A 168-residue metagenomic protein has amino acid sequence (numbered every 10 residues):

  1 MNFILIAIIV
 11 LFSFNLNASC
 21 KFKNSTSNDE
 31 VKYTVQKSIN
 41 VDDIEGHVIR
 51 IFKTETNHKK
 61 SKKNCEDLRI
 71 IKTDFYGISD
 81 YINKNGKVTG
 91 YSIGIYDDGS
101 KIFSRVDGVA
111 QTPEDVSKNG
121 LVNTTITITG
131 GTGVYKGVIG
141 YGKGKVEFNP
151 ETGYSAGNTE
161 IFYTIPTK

Functional and structural regions predicted by a protein language model:
M1-I9: Sec-dependent signal peptide recognition, specifically the positively charged N-region followed immediately by
S13-N15: N-terminal signal peptide c-region/cleavage motif recognized by signal peptidases
S19-K168: Beta-strand-enriched cores of mature, soluble protein domains
